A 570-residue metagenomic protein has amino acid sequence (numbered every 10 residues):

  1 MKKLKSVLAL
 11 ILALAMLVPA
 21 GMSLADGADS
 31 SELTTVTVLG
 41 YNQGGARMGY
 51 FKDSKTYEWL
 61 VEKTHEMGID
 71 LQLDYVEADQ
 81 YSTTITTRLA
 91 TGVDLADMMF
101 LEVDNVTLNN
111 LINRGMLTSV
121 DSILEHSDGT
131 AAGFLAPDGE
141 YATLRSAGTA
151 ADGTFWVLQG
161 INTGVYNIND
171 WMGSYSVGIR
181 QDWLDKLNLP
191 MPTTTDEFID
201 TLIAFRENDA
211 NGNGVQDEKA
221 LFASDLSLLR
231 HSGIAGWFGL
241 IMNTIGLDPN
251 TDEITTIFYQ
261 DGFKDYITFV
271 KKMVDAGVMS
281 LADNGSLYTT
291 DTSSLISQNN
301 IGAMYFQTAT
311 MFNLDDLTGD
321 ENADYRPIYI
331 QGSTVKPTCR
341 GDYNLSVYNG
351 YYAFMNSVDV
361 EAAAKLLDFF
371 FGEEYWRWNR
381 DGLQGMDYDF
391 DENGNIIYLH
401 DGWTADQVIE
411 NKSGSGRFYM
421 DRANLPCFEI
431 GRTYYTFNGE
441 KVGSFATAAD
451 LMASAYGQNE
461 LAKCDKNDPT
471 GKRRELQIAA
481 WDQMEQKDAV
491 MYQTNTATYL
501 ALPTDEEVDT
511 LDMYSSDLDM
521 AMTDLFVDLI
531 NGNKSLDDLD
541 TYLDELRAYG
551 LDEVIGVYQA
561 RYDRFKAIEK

Functional and structural regions predicted by a protein language model:
L4, P19, E58-Y75, W183-L184 (+4 more regions): Extracytoplasmic/periplasmic ligand-capture domains
K5-A15, A362: Sec-dependent signal peptide hydrophobic core
S6-A9, A20-E197, S232-G233, M242-G246 (+4 more regions): Conserved N-terminal structural module of periplasmic/extracytoplasmic solute-binding proteins
E32-V36, H65-L71, G92-D97, M116-T118 (+6 more regions): Loop/turn elements at helix/coil->beta-strand transitions in domains of secreted/extracellular proteins
G115-A147, T201-R206, N213-L247, N299-D320: Carboxylate/His-rich catalytic cores and anion/metal-binding grooves
D121-S127, D152-R230, D248-T290, N300 (+1 more regions): Helix-loop-helix "hinge/cap" segment bordering the ligand-binding cleft or interdomain interface
D225-D248, V274, V278-A449: Extracytoplasmic/periplasmic substrate-binding proteins
W378-D524, N533: Conserved small-residue motifs centered on glycine
